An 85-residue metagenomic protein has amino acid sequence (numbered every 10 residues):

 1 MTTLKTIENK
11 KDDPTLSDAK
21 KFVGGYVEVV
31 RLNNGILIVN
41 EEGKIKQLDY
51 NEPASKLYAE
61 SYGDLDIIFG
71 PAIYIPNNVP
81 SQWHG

Functional and structural regions predicted by a protein language model:
M1-G85: Short beta-rich binding modules
